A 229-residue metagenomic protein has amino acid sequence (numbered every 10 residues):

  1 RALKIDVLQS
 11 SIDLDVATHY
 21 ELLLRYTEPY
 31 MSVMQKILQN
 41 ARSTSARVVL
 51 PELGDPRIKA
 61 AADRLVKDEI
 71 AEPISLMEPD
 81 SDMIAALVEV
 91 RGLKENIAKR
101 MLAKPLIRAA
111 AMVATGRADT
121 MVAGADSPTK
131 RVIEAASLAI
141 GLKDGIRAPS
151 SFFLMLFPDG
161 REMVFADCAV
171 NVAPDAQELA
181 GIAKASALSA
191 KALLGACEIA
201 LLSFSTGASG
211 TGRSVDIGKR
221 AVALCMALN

Functional and structural regions predicted by a protein language model:
A2-S32: C-terminal accessory "lid"/substrate-recognition subdomains
D15, R25-P73, E78-N229: Anion-binding alpha/beta catalytic cores of soluble intermediary-metabolism enzymes, centered on
